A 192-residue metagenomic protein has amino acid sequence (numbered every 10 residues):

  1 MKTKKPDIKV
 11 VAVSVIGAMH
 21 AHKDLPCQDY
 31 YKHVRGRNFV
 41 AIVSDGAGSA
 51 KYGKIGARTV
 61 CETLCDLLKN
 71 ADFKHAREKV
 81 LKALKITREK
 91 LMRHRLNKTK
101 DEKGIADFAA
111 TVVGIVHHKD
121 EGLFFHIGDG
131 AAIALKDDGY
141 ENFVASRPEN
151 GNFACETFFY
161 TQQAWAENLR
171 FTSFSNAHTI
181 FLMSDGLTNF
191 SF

Functional and structural regions predicted by a protein language model:
M1-F192: PP2C/PPM-type serine/threonine phosphatase catalytic domain
